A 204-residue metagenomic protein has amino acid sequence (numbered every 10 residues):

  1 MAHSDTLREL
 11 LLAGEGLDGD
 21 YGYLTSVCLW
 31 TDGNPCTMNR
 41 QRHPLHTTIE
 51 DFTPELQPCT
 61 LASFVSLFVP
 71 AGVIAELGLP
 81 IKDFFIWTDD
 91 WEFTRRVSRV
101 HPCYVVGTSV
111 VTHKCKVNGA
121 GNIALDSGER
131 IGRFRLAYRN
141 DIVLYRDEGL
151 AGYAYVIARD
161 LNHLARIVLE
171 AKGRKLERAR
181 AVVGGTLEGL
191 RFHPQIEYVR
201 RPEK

Functional and structural regions predicted by a protein language model:
M1-T6, V69, F93: Hydrophobic/aromatic residue at the end of a short beta strand that borders the catalytic acidic motif
H3-M38: Conserved donor NDP-sugar-binding/catalytic core segment of glycosyltransferases
C28-I49, Q57-P58: Acceptor/aglycone-binding surface of glycosyltransferases and processive sugar-polymer synthases
I49-V69: A recurrent flexible, glycine/aromatic-enriched loop bordering the glycosyltransferase active site that acts as
L67, V73-G78, D83-S109: A short, conserved alpha-helix in the catalytic core of glycosyltransferases
V106-D126: Active-site donor/metal-binding and catalytic loop motifs of nucleotide-sugar-dependent glycosylation enzymes
A124-L136: A short acidic, glycine-rich active-site loop that binds or catalyzes chemistry on phosphate/adenosine moieties
G149-K204: Non-catalytic, C-terminal membrane-associated alpha-helical segments of glycosyltransferases
